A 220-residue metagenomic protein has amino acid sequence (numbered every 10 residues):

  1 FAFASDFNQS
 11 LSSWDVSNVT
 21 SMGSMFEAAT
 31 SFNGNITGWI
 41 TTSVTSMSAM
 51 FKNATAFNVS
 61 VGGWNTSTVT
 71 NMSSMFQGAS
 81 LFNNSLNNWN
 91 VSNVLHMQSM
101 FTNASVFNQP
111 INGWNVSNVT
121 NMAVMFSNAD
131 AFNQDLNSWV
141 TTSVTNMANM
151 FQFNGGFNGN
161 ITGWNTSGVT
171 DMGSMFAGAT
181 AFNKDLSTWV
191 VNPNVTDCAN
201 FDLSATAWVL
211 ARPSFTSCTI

Functional and structural regions predicted by a protein language model:
F1-I220: Negatively charged
